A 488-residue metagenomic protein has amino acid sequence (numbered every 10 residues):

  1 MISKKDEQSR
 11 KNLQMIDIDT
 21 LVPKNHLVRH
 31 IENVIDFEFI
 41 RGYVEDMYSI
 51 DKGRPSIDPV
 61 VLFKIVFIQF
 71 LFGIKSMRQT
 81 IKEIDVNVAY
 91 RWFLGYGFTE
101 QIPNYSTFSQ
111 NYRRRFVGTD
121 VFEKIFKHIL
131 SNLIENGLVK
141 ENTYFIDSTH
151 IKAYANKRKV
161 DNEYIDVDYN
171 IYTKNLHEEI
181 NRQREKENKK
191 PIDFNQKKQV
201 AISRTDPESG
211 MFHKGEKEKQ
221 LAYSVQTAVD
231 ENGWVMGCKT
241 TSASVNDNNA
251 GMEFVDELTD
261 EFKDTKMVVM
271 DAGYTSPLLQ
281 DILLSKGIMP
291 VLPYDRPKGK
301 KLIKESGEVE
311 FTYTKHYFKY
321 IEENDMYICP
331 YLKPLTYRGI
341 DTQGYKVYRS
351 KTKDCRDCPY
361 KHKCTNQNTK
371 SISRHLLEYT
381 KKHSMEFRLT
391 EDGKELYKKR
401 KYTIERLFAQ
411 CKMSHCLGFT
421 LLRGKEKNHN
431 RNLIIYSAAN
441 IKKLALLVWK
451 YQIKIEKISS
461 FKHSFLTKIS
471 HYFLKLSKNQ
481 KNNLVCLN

Functional and structural regions predicted by a protein language model:
M1-R29: Hydrophobic alpha-helical membrane-insertion signals
K4, G73-V86, Y96-N488: Anion-binding and metal-coordination hotspots
L13, V22, I35, F39 (+7 more regions): Generic alpha-helix structural propensity
D17, V61-F67, T107, N111 (+1 more regions): A general alpha-helix detector
D19-V22, R54, K217: Short secondary-structure boundary/capping segments within folded domains
K24-F67, F72, T380: Basic, short loop/linker segments at the boundary and entry of helix-turn-helix/winged-helix-like folds
Y90-L94: Short amphipathic alpha-helical interface patches used for protein-protein assembly/oligomerization
